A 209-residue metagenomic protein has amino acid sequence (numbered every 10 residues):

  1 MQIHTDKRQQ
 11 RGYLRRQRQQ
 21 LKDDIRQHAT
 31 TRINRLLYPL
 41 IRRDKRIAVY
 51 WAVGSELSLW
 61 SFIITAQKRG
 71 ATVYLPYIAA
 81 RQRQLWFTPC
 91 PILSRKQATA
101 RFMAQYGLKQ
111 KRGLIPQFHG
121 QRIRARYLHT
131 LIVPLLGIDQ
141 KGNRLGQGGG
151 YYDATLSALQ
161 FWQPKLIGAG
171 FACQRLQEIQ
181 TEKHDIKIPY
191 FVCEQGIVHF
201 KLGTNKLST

Functional and structural regions predicted by a protein language model:
Q2-R126: N-terminal active-site beta-alpha-beta segment that forms phosphate/nucleotide-binding and substrate-recognition loops
Q2-T5, Q117, Q121-R122, R126-L131 (+2 more regions): Surface-exposed, charge/polar-rich loops and edge strands
Q10, I33, Y151-Y152, K187: Internal, well-ordered alpha-helical segments in soluble enzyme and binding-protein domains
R15, Q19, L136-G137, L156 (+1 more regions): A broad detector of the eukaryotic-type serine/threonine protein kinase catalytic domain
V49-W51, V133-P134, C193: Redox-cofactor binding/interface segments in oxidoreductases and associated redox assembly factors
V53-S55, L136-Q140: Short glycine-rich anion-binding loops that position phosphate/pyrophosphate groups of nucleotides and phosphorylated
E56, A80, Y152, C173-Q174: Alpha-helix N-cap/helix-start and coil->helix boundary motif
